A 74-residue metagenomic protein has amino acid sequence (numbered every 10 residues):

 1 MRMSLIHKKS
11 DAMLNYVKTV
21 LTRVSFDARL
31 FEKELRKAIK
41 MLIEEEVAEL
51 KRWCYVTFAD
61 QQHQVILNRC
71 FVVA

Functional and structural regions predicted by a protein language model:
R2-K33: N-terminal acidic leader/helix
T22-R23, I39, Y55, A59: Amphipathic alpha-helical interaction elements
R36-I43: Amphipathic alpha-helical segments that form the core helices of the histone-fold
E46-A74: Short, charged early-sequence alpha-helical segments and their helix-coil boundaries
